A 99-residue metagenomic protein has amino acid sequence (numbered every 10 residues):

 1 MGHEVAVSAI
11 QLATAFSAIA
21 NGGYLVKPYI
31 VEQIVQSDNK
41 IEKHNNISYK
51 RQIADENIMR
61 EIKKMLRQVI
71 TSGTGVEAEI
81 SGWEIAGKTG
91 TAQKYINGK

Functional and structural regions predicted by a protein language model:
M1-G2: Conserved interaction-surface patches within small, structured recognition/assembly domains
V5: Conserved phosphate/anionic-ligand binding catalytic regions in large, soluble enzymes, centered on
I10: Active-site-adjacent helix/loop patches that line small-molecule binding or acyl-intermediate pockets
A13-I80: Conserved active-site-proximal loop/helix segments of enzymes involved in bacterial cell-wall and related
W83-K99: Short, Gly/Ser/Thr-enriched beta-strand-loop segments that form substrate-interacting elements of hydrolase/peptidase
